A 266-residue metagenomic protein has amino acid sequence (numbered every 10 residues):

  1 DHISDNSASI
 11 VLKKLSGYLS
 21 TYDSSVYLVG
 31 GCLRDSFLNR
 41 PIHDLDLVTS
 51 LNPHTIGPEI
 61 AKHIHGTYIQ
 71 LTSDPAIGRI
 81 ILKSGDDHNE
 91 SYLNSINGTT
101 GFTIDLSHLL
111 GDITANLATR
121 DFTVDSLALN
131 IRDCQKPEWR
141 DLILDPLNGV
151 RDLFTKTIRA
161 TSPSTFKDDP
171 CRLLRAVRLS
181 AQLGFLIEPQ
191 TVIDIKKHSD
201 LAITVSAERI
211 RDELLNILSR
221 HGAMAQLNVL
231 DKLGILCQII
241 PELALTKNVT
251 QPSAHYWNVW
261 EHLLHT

Functional and structural regions predicted by a protein language model:
D1-T266: Catalytic cores of the polymerase beta-like nucleotidyltransferase superfamily and closely associated nucleotide
